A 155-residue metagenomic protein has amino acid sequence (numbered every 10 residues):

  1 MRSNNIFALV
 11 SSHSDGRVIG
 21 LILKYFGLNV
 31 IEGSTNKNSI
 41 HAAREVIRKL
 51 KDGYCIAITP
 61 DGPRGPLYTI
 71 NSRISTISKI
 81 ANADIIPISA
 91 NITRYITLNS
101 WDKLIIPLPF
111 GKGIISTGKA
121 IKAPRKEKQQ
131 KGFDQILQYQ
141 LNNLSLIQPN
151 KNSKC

Functional and structural regions predicted by a protein language model:
M1-K37, A81, T97: Catalytic core of membrane glycerolipid acyltransferases/transacylases, capturing the structured, soluble-facing
N5, G53-A57, I86: Residue-level preference for the first positions of well-ordered beta-strands
L9, G33, T59, P87-A90: Generic beta-sheet signal
D15-R17, S39, R64-L67, I92-I96: Short gly/pro/ser/thr-enriched loop/turn and capping motifs at secondary-structure boundaries
L23-F26, S39-K49, S89: Hydrophobic, well-ordered secondary-structure segments that either form specific early membrane-associated helices used
E45-I77, A81: Catalytic-site beta-strand/loop segments enriched in glycine and acidic/polar residues
K49-D52, Q135-C155: Membrane-interfacial terminal anchoring regions of lipid-handling membrane enzymes
I70-E127: A cross-family acyltransferase "interaction/gating" segment
